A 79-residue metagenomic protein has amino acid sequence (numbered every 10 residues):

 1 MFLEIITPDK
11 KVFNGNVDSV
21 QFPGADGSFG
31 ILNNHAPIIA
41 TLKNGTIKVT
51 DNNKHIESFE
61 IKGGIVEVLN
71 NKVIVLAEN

Functional and structural regions predicted by a protein language model:
F2-N79: Compact, glycine-rich, soluble single-domain proteins
